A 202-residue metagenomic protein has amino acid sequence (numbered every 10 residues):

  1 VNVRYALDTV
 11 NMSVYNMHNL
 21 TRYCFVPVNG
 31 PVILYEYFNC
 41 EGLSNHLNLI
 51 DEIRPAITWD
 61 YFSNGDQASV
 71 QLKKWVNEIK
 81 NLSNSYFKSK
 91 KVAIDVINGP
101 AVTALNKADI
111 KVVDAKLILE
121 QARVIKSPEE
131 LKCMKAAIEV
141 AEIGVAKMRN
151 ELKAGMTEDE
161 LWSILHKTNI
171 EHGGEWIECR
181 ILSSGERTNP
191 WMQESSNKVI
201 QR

Functional and structural regions predicted by a protein language model:
V1-I143: A composition/biophysics-driven feature that prefers long, compositionally simple stretches
V3-N16, D114-E120, I125, M156-R202: Short catalytic-site patches enriched in acidic/histidine residues that coordinate or position cofactors/metals
I33, F38-N39, N150-D159: Electropositive, surface-exposed helix/loop patches at the edges of structured domains that serve as adaptable
D51-E52, E151, S195: Short, charged/polar low-complexity linear motifs in solvent-exposed/disordered segments
A136-A146, N150-T157, H166-G174: Generic secondary-structure signature for well-ordered alpha-helical cores
